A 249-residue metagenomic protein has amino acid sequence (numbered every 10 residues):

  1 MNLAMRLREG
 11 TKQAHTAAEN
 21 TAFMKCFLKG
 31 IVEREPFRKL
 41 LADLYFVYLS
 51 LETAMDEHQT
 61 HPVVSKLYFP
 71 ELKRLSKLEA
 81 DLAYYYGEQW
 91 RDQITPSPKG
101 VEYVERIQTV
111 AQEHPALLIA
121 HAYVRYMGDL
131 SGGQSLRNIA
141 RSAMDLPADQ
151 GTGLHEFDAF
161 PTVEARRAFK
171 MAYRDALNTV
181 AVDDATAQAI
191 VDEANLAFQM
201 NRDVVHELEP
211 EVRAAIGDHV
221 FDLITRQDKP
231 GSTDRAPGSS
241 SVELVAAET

Functional and structural regions predicted by a protein language model:
M1-T249: Metal- and O2-centered redox machinery and metal/ROS homeostasis
